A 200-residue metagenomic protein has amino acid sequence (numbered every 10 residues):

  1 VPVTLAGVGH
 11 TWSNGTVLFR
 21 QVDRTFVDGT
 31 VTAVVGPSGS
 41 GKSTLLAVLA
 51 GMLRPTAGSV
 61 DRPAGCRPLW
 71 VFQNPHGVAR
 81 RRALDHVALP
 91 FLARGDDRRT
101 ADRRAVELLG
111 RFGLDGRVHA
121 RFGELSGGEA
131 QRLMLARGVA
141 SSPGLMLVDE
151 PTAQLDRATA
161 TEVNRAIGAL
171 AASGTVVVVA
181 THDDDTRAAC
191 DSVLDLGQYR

Functional and structural regions predicted by a protein language model:
V35-P37: The feature captures the beta-strand-to-loop junction immediately N-terminal to the Walker
A50: Helix-to-loop junction immediately C-terminal to a conserved catalytic motif
R81-L92: Q-loop/switch helix immediately C-terminal to the Walker
R99-R117: Conserved ABC ATPase "signature" region
R121-L125, E129: Conserved ABC ATPase signature
G138-V139: ABC ATPase C-loop
S142: Conserved catalytic motifs of ABC-family nucleotide-binding domains
M146-D149: Catalytic Walker B motif of ABC-type/P-loop ATPase nucleotide-binding domains
